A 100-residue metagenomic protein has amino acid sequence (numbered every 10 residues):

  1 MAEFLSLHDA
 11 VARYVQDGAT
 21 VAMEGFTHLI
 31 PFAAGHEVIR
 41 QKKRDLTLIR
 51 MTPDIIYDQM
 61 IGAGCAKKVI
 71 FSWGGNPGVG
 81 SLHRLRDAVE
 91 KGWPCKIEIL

Functional and structural regions predicted by a protein language model:
M1-L100: Conserved alpha/beta enzyme-core scaffold
